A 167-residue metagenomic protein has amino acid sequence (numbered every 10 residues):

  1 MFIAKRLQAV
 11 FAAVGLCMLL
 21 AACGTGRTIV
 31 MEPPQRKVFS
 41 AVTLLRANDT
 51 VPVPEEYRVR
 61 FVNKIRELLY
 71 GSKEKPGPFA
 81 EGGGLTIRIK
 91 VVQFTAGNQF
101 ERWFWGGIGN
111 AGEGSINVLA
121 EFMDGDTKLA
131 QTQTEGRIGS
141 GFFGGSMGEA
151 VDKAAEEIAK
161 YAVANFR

Functional and structural regions predicted by a protein language model:
M1-C23: Sec-dependent bacterial lipoprotein signal peptides
F2-I3, A22-Y70, V92, G97 (+2 more regions): A structural "domain/chain start" motif
L44, I65, I87-I89, A120 (+1 more regions): Hydrophobic beta-strand residues in large extracellular and virion-surface proteins
P52-N63, N110, G145-E156: Soluble non-cytosolic domains of exported or imported proteins
S72, P76-L129, Q133-E149: Surface-exposed short loop/turn segments
A154-A164: C-terminal or internal capping secondary-structure element at the end of a domain, subdomain, or sheet
